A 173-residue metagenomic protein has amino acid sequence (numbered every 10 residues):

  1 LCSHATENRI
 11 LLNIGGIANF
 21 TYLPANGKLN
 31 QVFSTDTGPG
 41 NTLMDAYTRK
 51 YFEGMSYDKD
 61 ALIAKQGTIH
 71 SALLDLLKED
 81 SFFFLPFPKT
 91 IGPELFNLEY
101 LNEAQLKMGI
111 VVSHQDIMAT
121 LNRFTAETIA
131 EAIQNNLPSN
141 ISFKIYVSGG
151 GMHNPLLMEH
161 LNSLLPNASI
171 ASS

Functional and structural regions predicted by a protein language model:
L1-R9: Conserved phosphate-binding catalytic cores of ATP/NTP-utilizing and phosphoryl-transfer enzymes
R9-N13, S34: Short glycine-aspartate micro-motif
A18-L23, A46: Short beta-strand scaffold segments in enzyme catalytic cores
N30-A130: Conserved ATP-utilizing enzyme core subdomain
S34, A64, V147-S148, A171-S173: Thr-Gly-centered strand-to-loop micro-motif
K107, E131-S142: Phosphate/pyrophosphate-binding loops at sites that engage ATP/ADP/AMP, CoA/4′-phosphopantetheine, polyphosphate
S142-N162: Glycine-rich phosphate-binding loops at beta-strand->alpha-helix junctions
N162-S173: Conserved phosphate-binding/catalytic loops in two-lobed NTP-binding clefts
